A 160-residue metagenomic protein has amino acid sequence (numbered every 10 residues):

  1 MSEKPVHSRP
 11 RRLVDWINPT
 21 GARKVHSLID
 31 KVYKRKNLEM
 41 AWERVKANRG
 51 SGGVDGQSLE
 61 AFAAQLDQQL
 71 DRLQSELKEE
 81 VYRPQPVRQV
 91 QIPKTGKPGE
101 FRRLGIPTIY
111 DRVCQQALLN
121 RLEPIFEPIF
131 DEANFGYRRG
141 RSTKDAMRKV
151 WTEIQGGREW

Functional and structural regions predicted by a protein language model:
S2-W160: Conserved pre-catalytic core of RNA-dependent polymerases
